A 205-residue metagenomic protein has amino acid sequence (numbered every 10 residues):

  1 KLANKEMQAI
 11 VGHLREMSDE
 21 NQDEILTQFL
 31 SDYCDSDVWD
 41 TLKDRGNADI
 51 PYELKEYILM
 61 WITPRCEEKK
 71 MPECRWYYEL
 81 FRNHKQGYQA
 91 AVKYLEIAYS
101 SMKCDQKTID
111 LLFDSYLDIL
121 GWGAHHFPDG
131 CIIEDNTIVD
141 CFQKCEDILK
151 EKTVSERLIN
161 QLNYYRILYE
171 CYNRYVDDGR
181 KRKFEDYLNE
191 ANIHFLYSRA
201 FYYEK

Functional and structural regions predicted by a protein language model:
K1, Q8-R45, E67-N83, D105-H126 (+1 more regions): Amphipathic alpha-helical repeat scaffolds of TPR domains
K1, S18, N47, P51 (+5 more regions): Alpha-helix initiation/capping motif
K1-V11, D44-Y57, R82-V92, I133-F142: Helix-turn-helix repeat elements of alpha-solenoid scaffolds
I10-E20, M60-K69, F81-K85, E96-C104 (+2 more regions): Solenoid-like repeat scaffolds
G12, G46-D49, G87, G121-G123 (+3 more regions): Residue-identity detector for glycine
K93-I97, L111: A short acidic, amphipathic alpha-helical/loop segment
H126-K205: Long, ordered, amphipathic alpha-helical scaffolds
